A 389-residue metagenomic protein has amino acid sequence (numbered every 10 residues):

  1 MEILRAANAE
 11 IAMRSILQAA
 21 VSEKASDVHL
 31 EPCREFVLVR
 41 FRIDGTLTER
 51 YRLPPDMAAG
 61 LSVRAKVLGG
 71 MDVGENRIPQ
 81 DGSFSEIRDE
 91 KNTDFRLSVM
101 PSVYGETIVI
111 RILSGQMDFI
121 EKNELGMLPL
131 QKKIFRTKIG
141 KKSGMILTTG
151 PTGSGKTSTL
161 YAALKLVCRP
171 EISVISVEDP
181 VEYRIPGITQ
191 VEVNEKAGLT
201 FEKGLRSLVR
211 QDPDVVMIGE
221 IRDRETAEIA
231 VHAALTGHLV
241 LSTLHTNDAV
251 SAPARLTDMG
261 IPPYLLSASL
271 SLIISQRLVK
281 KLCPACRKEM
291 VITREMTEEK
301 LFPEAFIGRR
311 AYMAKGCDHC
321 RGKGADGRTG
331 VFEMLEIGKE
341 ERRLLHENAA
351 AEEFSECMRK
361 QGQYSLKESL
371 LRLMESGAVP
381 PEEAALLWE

Functional and structural regions predicted by a protein language model:
M1-E389: Short, flexible helix-loop junctions that flank or precede catalytic/ligand sites
